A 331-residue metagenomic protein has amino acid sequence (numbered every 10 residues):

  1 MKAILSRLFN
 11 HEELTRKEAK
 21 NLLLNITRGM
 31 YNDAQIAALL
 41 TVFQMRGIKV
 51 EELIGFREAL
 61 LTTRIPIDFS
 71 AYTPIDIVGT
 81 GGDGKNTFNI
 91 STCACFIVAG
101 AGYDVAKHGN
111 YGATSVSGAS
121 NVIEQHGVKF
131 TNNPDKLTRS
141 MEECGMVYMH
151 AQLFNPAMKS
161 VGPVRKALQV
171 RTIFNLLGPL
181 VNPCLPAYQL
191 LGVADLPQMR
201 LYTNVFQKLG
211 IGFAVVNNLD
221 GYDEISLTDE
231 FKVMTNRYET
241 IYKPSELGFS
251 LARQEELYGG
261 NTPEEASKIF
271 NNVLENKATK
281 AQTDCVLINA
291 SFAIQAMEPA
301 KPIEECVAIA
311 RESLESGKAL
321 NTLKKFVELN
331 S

Functional and structural regions predicted by a protein language model:
M1-T87, A101, V105, A252-L257 (+4 more regions): Acidic, glycine/proline-rich low-complexity segments that act as flexible tails and inter-domain linkers
R7, T62-I65, T87, G102 (+3 more regions): Glycine-rich anion-binding loops and their surrounding alpha/beta cores
N10, R28, R46, V78-G81 (+7 more regions): Short glycine-rich loop/turn motifs that provide flexible caps or phosphate-binding loops at active sites
N21, G55, F96, P163 (+1 more regions): Alpha-helical scaffolding segments of alpha/beta enzyme cores, especially the outer helices of TIM-barrel or partial
A38, C93-I97, C285, N289-F292: Short amphipathic alpha-helical face segments that pack within enzyme cores and frequently flank/anchor catalytic
A71-I77, C95, A99, A119 (+1 more regions): Long, low-complexity, intrinsically disordered polar/charged segments
G79, D83-S140: A generic, well-ordered mixed alpha/beta core segment in the N-terminal half of proteins
